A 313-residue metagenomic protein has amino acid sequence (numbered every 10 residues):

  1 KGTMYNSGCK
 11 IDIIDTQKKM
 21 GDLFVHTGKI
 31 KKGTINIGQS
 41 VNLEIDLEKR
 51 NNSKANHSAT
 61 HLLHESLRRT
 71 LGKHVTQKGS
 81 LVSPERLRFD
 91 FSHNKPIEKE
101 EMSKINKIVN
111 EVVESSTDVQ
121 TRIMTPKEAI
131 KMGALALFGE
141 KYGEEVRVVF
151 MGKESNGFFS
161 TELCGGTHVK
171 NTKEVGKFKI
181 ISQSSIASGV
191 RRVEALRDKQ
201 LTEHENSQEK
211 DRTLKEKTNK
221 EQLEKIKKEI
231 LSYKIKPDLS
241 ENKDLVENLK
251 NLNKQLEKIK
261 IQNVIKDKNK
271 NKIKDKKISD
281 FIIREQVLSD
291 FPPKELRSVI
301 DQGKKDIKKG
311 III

Functional and structural regions predicted by a protein language model:
K1-L43, E48: Conserved nucleotide-binding/hydrolysis modules and their immediate coupling elements across P-loop/ASCE NTPase motors
K1-M4, A55-L71, V75, G157-R192: Conserved phosphate/anionic-ligand binding catalytic regions in large, soluble enzymes, centered on
K1-T3, N36-F91: Active/ligand-binding-proximal structured segments within catalytic/core domains that scaffold catalytic residues
S7-K10, K19-D22, I35-I37, S83-E85 (+9 more regions): Short flexible coil/turn linkers enriched for glycine and charged/polar residues that connect secondary-structure
K10-I11, H74, T172-K177, I181-I313: Terminal appendage regions of diverse proteins
V25-K29, L43-K49, R86-P96, A195 (+1 more regions): Short, hydrophobic beta-strand segments
K78-S116, S207-R212, E216-D238: Extended, well-ordered alpha-helical scaffold/bundle regions in very large, multi-domain proteins
P84-I186, A195: Non-catalytic interaction/regulatory segments
